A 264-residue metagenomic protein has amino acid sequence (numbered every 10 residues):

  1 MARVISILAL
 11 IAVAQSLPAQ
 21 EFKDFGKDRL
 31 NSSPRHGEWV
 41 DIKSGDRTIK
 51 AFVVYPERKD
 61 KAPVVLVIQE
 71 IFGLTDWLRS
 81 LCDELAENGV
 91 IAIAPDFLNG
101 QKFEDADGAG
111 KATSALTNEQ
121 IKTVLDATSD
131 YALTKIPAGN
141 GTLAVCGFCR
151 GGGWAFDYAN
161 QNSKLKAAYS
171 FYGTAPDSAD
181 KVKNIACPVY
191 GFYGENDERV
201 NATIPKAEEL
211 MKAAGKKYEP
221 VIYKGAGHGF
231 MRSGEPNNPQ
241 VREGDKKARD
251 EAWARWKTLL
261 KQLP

Functional and structural regions predicted by a protein language model:
G26-P34, W39-K135, M231-N238, E243: Serine-hydrolase catalytic machinery in alpha/beta-hydrolase-like enzymes
L81, N201-M211, Y223: Short alpha-helix in the alpha/beta-hydrolase fold that links the catalytic acid
P137-F148: Alpha/beta-hydrolase fold nucleophile elbow
G147-G151, A155: Gly/Ala-rich beta-loop-alpha elbow adjacent to hydrolase catalytic centers
K164-T174: A conserved short beta-strand
I185, G191-Y193: Short beta-strand/loop motif that positions the catalytic acidic residue of the alpha/beta-hydrolase fold
N196-N201, H228: Acidic catalytic loop of the alpha/beta-hydrolase fold
K212, K217-P264: C-terminal catalytic histidine-bearing segment of alpha/beta-hydrolase fold enzymes
